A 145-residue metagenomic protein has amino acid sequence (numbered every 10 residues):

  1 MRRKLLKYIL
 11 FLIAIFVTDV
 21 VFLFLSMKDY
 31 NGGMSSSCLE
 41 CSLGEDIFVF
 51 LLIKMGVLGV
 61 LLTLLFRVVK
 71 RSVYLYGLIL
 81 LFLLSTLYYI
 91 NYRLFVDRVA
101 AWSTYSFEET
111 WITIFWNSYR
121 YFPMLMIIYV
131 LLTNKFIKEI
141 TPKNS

Functional and structural regions predicted by a protein language model:
M1-K54: N-terminal signal-anchor transmembrane alpha-helix
K7-F11, D19, A101-N144: Alpha-helical membrane-associated segments of multi-pass integral membrane proteins
I15-L23, L81-L94: Aromatic-anchored segments of alpha-helical transmembrane domains
S26-M34, V69, V73, V99 (+1 more regions): Membrane-interfacial segments
M27-F50, Y89-R120: Interfacial non-cytosolic loop connecting adjacent transmembrane helices
F50-T63, L80, F95-V96: Hydrophobic alpha-helical transmembrane segments
L58-R67, Y129-N134: Hydrophobic transmembrane alpha-helices
L61-I90: Loop-to-transmembrane helix junctions at the membrane interface
